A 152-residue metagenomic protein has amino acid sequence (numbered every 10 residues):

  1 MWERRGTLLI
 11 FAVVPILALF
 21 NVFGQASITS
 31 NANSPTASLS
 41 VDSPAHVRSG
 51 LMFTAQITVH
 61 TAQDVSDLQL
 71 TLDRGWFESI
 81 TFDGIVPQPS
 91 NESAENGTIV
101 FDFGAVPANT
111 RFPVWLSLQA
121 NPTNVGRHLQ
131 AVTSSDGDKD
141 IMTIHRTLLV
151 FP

Functional and structural regions predicted by a protein language model:
M1-S34: A eukaryote-biased signal for short, well-structured alpha-helical docking elements
T36-D73: Short extracytoplasmic
T58-T61, L118, S134: Hydrophobic beta-strand positions in extracellular immunoglobulin-like domains
G75-E92, K139-D140: Short aromatic-acidic-glycine turn motif
E95-N109: Extracellular adhesion/glycan-binding regions together with long Ser/Thr- and acidic-residue-rich low-complexity tracts
P107-V125: Low-complexity, intrinsically disordered segments enriched in Ser/Thr together with acidic residues
N124-D138, M142-I144: Serine/threonine-enriched low-complexity regions used as flexible
T147-P152: Short beta-strand edge segments in extracellular beta-sheet folds
